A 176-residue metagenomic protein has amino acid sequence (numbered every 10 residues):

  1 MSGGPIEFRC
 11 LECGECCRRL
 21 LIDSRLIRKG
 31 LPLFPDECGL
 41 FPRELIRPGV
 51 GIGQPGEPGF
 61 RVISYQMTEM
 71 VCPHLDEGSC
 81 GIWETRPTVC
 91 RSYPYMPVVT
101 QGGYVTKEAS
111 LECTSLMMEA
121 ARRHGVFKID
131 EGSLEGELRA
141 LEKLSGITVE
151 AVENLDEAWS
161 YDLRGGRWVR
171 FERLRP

Functional and structural regions predicted by a protein language model:
M1-P176: Short loop/turn segments that flank or connect secondary-structure elements
